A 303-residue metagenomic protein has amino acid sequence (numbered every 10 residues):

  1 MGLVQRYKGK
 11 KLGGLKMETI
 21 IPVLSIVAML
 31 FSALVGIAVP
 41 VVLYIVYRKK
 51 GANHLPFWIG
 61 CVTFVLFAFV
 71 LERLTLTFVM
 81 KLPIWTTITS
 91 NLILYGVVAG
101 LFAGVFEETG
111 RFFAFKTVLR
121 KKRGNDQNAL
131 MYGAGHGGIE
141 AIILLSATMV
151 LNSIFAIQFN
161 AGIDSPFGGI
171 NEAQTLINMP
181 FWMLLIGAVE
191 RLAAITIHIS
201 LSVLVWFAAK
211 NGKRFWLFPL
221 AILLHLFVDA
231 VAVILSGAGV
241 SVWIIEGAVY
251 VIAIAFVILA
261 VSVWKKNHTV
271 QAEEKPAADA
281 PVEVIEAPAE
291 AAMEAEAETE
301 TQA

Functional and structural regions predicted by a protein language model:
M1-K16: Short, Lys/Arg-enriched N-terminal segments with co-localized hydrophobic residues within the first ~10-30 amino acids
G13, M17-A303: Hydrophobic alpha-helical segments at protein termini of multi-pass membrane proteins
